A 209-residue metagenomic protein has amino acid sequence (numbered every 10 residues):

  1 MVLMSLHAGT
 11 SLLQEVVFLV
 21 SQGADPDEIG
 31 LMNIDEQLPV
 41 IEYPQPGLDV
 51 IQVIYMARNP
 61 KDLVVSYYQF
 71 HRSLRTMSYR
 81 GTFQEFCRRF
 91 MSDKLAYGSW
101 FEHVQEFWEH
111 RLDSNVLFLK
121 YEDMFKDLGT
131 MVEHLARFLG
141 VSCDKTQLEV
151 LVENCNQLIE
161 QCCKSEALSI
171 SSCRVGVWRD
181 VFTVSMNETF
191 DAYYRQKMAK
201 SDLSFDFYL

Functional and structural regions predicted by a protein language model:
M1-V50: PAPS-dependent sulfotransferase catalytic core
L12, Q52, V177, T189: Amphipathic alpha-helical recognition patches that constitute DNA-binding helices
V20-L31, V40, I51-V175, V181-V184 (+2 more regions): PAPS-dependent sulfotransferase catalytic domain
A192, M198, D202-L209: C-terminal accessory extensions appended to soluble enzyme cores
